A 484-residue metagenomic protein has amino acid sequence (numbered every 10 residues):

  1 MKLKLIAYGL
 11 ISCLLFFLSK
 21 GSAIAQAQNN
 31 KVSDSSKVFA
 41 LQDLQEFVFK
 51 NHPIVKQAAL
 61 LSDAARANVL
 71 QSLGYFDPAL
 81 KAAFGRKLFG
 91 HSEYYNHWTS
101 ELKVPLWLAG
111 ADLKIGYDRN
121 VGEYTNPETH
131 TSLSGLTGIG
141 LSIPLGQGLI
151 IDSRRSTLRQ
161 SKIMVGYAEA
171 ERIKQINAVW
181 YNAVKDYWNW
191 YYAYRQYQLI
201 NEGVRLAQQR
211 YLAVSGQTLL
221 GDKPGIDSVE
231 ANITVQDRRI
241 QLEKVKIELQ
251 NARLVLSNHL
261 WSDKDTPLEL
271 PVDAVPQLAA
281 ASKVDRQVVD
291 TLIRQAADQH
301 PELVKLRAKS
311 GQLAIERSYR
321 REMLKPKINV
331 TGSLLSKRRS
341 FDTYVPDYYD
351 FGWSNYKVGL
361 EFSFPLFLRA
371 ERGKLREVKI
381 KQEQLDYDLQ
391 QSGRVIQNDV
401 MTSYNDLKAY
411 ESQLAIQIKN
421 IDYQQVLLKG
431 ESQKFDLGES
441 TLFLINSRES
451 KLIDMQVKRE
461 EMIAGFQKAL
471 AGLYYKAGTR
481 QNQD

Functional and structural regions predicted by a protein language model:
M1-L10: Bacterial N-terminal signal peptides that target proteins for export
L15-I24: C-terminal segment of classical bacterial N-terminal signal peptides
A25-H97, L141, G146, I150-S156 (+12 more regions): Bacterial Sec-pathway N-terminal export signals of envelope proteins
Q26-N30, G465-D484: Gram-negative outer-membrane assembly/targeting C-terminal domains
A27-S36, A83-I143, A274-D285, S318 (+2 more regions): Small/polar, glycine/serine/threonine/aspartate-rich low-complexity segments that form flexible
Q45, Q57-S72, Q175-I200, T234 (+4 more regions): Amphipathic alpha-helical coiled-coil segments
K56-L60, L73, L108-S134, G146-E171 (+8 more regions): Sec/SRP-type N-terminal targeting helices
A170-L292, D406, Y410, K451-L452 (+2 more regions): Periplasmic alpha-helical coiled-coil/stalk elements that build and connect Gram-negative outer-membrane
